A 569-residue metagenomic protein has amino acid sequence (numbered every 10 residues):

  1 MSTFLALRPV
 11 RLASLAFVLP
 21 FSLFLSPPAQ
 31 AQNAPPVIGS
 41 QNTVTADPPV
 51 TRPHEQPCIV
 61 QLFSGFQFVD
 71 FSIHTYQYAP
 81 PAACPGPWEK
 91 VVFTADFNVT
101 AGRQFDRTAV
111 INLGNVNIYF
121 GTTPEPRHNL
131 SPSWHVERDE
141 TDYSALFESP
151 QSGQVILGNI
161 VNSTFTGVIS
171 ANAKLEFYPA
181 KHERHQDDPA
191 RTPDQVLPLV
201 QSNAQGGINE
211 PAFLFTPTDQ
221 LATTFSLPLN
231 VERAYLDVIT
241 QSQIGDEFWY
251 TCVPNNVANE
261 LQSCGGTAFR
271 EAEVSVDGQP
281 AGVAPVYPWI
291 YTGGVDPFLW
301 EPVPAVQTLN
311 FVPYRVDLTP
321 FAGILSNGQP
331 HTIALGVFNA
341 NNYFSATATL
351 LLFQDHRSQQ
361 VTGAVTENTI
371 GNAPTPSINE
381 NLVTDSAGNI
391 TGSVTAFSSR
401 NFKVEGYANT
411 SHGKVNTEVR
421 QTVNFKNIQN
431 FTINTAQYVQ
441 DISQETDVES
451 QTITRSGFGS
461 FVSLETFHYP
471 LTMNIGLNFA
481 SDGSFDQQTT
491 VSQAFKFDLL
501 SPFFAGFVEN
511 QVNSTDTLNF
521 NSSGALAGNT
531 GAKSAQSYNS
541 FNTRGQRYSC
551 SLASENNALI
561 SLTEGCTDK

Functional and structural regions predicted by a protein language model:
M1-S2, F21: Intrinsically disordered/low-complexity terminal segments and short unstructured peptides
S2-L15: Bacterial N-terminal signal peptides that target proteins for export
A13-F24: Bacterial N-terminal signal peptides
P27-A31: Sec/Tat signal peptide C-region and signal peptidase I cleavage site
Q32-P49, H54-T75, A79-C84, D96-T192 (+4 more regions): Beta-strand-rich ligand-recognition modules
A83-V92, L227-Y235: Extended extracellular/luminal ectodomain segments enriched in beta-structured repeat modules
G158-A234, R357-N409: Flexible, low-complexity coil/linker segments
F215, D219-L221, I244-C252: A short secondary-structure junction signal
